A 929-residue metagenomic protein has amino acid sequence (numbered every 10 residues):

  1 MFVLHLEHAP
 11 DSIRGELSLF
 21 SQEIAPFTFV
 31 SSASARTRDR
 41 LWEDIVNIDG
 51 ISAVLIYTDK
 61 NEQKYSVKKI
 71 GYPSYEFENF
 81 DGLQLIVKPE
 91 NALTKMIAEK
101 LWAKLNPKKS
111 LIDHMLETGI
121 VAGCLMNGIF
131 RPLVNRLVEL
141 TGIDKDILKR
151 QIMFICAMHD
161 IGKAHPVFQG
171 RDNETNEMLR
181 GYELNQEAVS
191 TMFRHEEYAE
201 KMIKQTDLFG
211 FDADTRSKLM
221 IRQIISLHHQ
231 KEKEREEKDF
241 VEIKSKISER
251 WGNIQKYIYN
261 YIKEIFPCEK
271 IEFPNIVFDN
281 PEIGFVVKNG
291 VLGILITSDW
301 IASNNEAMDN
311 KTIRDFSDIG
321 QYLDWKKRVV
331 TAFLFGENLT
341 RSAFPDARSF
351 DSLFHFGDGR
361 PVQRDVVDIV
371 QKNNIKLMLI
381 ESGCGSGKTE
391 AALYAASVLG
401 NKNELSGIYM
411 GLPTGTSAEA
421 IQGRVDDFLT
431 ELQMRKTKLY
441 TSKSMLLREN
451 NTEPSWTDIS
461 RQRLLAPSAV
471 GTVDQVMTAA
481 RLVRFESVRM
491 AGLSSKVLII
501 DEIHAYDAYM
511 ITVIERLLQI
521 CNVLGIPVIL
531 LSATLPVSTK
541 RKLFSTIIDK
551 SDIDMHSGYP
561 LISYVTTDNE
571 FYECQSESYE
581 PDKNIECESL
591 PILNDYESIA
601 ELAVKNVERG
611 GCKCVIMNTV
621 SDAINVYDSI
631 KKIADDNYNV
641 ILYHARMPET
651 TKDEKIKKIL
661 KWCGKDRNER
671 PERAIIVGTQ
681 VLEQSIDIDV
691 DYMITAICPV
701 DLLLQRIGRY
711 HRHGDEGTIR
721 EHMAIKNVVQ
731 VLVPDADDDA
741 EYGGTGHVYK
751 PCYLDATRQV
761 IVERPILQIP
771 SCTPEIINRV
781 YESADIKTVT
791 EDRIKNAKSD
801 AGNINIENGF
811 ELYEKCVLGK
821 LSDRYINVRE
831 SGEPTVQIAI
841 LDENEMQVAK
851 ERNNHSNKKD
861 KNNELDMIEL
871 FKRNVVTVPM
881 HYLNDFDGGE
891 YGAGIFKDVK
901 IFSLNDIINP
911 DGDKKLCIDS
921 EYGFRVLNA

Functional and structural regions predicted by a protein language model:
K95-L339: Accessory nucleic-acid engagement/destabilization modules that flank
P345-E381: Conserved pre-motif I regulatory segment
N374-A396, S532: Walker A/P-loop
S406-F428, T441, V537-T539: Conserved Walker A/P-loop ATP-binding site and its immediately adjacent core in helicase/helicase-like ATPase domains
Q433-L482: Inter-Walker segment of RecA-like/P-loop motor cores
A491-S495, H504-E573: Post-DEXD/H (motif II) to motif III coupling segment of the RecA-like Helicase ATP-binding lobe
K540, N594, E601-R667, V690 (+1 more regions): C-terminal helicase lobe and adjacent C-terminal extensions/tails of nucleic-acid helicase motors
K550-A623: Conserved interdomain linker/interface between the two RecA-like ATPase lobes of SF2 helicase motors
